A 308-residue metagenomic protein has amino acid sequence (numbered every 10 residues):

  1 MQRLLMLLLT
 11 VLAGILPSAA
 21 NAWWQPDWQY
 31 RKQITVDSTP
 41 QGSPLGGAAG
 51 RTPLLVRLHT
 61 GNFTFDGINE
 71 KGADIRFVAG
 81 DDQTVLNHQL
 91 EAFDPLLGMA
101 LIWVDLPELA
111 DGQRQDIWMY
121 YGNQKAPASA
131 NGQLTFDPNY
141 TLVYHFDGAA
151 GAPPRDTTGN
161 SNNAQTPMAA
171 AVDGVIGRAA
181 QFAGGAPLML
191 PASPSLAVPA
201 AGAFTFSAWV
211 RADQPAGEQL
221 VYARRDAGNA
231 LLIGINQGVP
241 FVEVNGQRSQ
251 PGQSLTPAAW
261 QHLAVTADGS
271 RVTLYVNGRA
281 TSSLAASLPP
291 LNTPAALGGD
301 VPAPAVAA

Functional and structural regions predicted by a protein language model:
A19-G46, T135: Boundary/junction segments of secreted and surface-exposed precursor proteins
N21-A22, K125-A186, S282-S287: Extracytoplasmic low-complexity segments
G42-I68: Surface-exposed beta-strand/loop patches in extracellular or lumenal glycoproteins
V85-W118, K125: A surface-exposed beta-strand-loop module
L142-F146, A203-Q214, L263-V265, L297 (+1 more regions): Short hydrophobic/aromatic patches on beta-strands that form ligand-binding or substrate-lining surfaces
A150-P154, G185-F241, P257, R271-Y275 (+2 more regions): Extracellular glycan-recognition modules
G174-V175, N236-G238, L284-A308: Flexible glycan-contacting loops in extracellular carbohydrate-active proteins
V265-L284: Carbohydrate-binding surfaces in secreted/extracellular proteins
